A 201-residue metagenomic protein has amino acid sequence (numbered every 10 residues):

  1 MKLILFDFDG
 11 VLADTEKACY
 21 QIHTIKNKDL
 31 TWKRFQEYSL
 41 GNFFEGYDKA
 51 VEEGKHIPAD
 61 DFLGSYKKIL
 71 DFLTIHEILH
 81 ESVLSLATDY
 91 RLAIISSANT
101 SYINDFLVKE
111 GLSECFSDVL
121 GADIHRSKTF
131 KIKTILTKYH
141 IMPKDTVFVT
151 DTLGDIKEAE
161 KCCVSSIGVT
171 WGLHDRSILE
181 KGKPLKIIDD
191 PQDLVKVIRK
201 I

Functional and structural regions predicted by a protein language model:
M1-F6, Q192, I201: Non-catalytic pre-domain segments flanking phosphatase-related domains
K2-H80: N-terminal helical cap/lid subdomain that shapes the substrate entry/recognition surface in HAD-like hydrolases
L3, T129-E158: Conserved Lys-Pro-Asp/Glu-containing loop-to-beta segment of HAD-superfamily phosphomonoesterases, centered on
F35, S113-S127: A short, structured active-site edge motif that brings together acidic residues
K67-I94, T100, N104, F130: Short, acidic loop-to-helix structural element flanking the phosphoryl-transfer center in phosphate-processing enzymes
T88-Y90, Y139-D145, I201: Glycine-rich phosphate-binding loop signature in dinucleotide/nucleotide-binding domains
L120-G121, K186-D190: Short acidic-hydrophobic, aromatic-tinged amphipathic segments that line or gate anion-handling sites
F148-I188: Acidic, Mg2+-coordinating phosphoryl-transfer loop and its flanking beta/alpha structural elements, shared across
